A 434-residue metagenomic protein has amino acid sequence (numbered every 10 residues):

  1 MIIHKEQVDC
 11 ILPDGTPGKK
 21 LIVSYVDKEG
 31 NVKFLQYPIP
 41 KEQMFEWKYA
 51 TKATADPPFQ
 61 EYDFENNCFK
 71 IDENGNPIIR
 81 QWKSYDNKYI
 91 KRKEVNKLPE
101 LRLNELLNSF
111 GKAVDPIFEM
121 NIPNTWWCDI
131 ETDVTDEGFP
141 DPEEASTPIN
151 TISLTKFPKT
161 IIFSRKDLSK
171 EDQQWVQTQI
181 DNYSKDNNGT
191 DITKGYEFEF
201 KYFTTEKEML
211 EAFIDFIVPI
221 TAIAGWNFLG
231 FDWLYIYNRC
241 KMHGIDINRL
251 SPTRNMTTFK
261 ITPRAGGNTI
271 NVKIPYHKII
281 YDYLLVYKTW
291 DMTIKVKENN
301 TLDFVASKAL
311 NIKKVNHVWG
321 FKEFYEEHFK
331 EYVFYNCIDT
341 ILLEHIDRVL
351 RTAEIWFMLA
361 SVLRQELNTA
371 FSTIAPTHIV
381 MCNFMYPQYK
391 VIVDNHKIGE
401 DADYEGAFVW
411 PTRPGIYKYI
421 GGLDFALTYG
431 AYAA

Functional and structural regions predicted by a protein language model:
I3-E61, C68, R102-A222, V409-R413: Conserved RNase H-like, two-metal-ion catalytic cores of nucleic-acid enzymes
L106-E137, I247, S251-K273, C382-G399: Extended, Lys/Arg-enriched charged tracts that mediate electrostatic binding to polyanionic substrates
M120-I122, T147-P148, I217-A222, G230 (+6 more regions): Short, well-ordered loop/turn elements at secondary-structure boundaries
C128-T132, F228, Y283, L423-F425 (+1 more regions): Residues immediately flanking
T135-G138, I162-S164, W233-L234, T289-D291 (+4 more regions): Short helix/loop capping segments that flank catalytic or ligand/cofactor-binding pockets
S153, F163-K297: Conserved DEDDh/DEDDy metal-dependent 3′-5′ exonuclease domain
N238-T352, L359-R364: Hydrophobic, small-residue-rich alpha-helical packing segments that form membrane-like cores
G320-A434: Common nucleic-acid-contacting/processivity interface regions adjacent to the catalytic cores of nucleic-acid enzymes
